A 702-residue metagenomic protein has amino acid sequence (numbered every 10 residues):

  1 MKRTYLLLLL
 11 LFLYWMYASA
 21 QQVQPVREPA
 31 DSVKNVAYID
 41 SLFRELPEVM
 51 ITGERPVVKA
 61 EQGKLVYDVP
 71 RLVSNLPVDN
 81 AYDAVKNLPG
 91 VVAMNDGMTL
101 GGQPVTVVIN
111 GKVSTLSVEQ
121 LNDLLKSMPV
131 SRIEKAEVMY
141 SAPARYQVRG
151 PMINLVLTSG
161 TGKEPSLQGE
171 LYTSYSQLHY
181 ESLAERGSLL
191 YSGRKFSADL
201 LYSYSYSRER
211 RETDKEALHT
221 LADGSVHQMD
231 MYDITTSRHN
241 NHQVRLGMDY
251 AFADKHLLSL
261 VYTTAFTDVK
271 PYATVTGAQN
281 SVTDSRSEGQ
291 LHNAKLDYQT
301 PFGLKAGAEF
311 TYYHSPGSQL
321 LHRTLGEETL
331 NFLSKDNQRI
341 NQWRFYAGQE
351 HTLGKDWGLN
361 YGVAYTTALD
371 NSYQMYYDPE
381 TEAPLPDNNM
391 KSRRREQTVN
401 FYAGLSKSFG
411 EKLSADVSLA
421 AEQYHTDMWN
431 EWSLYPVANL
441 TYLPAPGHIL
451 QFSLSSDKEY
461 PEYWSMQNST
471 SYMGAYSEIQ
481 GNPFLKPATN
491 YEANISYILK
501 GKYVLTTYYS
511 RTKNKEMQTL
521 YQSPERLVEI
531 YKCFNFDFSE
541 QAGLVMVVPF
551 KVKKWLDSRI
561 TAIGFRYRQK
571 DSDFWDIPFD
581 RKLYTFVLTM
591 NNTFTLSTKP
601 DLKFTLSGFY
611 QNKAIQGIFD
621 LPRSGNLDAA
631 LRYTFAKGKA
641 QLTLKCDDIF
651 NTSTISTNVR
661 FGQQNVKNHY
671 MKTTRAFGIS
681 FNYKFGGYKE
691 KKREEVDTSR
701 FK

Functional and structural regions predicted by a protein language model:
Q22-V73, A93-N95, G102, G150: Short, acidic, small-residue-rich periplasmic hinge/interaction motif at the N-terminus of Gram-negative outer-membrane
A37, E48, A81-A84, L121-D123 (+2 more regions): N-terminal periplasmic accessory domains that precede and gate Gram-negative outer-membrane beta-barrel machines
V58, Y82-S117: Extracytoplasmic beta-strand/coil segments of soluble accessory domains associated with Gram-negative outer-membrane
S114-S141: Short acidic/polar hinge/loop motifs at secondary-structure boundaries that mediate gating or recognition
T173-Q177, G193, Y204-R208, T264-D268 (+13 more regions): Transmembrane beta-strands of outer-membrane beta-barrel pores
N241-D268, V282-S433, T441-G447, Y503-T507 (+2 more regions): Face-selective signature of the C-terminal outer-membrane beta-barrel domain
K458-T507, R511, Y531-G543, V548-K551 (+1 more regions): Outer-membrane beta-barrel signature, preferentially recognizing the C-terminal barrel domain of Gram-negative
K582-K702: Conserved C-terminal beta-signal and adjacent last beta-strands/turns of outer-membrane beta-barrel proteins
